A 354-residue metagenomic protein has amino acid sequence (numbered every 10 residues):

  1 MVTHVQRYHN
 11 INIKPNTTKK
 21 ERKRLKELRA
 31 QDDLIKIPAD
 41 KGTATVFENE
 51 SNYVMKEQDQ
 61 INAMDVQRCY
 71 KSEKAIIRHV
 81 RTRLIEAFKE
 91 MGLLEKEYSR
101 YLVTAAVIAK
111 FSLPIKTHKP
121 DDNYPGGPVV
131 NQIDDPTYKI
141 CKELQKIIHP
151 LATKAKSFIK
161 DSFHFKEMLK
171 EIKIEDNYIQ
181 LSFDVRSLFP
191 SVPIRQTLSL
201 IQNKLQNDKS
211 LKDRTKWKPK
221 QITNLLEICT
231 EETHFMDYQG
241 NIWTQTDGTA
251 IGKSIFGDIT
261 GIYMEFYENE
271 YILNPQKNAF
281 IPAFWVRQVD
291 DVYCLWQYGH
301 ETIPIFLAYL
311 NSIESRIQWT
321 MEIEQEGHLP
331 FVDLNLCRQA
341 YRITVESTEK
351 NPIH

Functional and structural regions predicted by a protein language model:
M1-F111: Non-catalytic, polymerase-adjacent accessory regions of viral genome-replication enzymes
V2-H9, I35-A39, T45, Q58-I61 (+5 more regions): Surface-exposed beta-strand-to-loop junctions that form interaction patches on eukaryotic regulatory domains
L25-Q31, A39-G42, E48-K56, Y98-Y124 (+8 more regions): Reverse-transcriptase-like RNA-dependent polymerase core
I35, K41-T43, S51-Y53, H118-D121 (+5 more regions): Conserved beta-strand elements of beta-rich interaction domains across eukaryotes, especially beta-propellers
R68-K116, T153-H164, S182, R186-R195 (+2 more regions): Amphipathic alpha-helical blocks
L144: Beta-strand-loop-alpha "switch" segments that mediate conformational coupling across diverse proteins
I147, K166-E167, E171-Y309, I313 (+2 more regions): Conserved polymerase palm-domain catalytic core
N335-C337, Y341-H354: C-terminal, non-catalytic extensions of nucleic-acid polymerases
